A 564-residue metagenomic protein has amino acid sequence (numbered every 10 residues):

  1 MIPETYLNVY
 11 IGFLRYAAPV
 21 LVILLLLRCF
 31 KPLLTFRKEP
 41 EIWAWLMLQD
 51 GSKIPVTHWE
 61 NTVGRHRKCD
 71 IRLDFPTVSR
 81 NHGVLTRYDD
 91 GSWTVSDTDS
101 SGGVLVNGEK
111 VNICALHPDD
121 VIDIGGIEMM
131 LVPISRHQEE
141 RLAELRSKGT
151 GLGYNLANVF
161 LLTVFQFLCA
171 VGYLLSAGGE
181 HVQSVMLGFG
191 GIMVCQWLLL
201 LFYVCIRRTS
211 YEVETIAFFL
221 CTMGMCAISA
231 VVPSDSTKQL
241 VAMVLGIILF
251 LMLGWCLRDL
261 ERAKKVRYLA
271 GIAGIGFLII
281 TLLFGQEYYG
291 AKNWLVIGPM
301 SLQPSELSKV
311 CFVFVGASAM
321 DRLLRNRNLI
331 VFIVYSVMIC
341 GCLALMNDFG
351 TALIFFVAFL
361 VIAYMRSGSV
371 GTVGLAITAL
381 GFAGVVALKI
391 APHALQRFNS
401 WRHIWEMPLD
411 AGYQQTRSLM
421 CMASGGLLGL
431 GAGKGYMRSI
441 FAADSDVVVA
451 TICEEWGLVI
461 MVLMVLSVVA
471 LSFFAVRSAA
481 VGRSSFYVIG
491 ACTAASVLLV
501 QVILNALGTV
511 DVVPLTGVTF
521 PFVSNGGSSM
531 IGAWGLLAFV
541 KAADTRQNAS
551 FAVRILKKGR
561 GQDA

Functional and structural regions predicted by a protein language model:
M1-F75, D89, H137-R146: Intrinsically disordered, low-complexity acidic Ser/Thr-rich regulatory segments
E4, L105-G151: C-terminal boundary/linker segments immediately following FHA domains
P19, G190-C195, V244-G246, E454-A475: Hydrophobic alpha-helical transmembrane segments
P55-I127: Forkhead-associated
N158-G191, Q196-M346, S496, A506-P521 (+3 more regions): Membrane-helix boundary/helix-loop-helix interface segments in multi-pass membrane proteins
Y288, K292-W294, S301, G374-M464 (+1 more regions): Hydrophobic, glycine- and aromatic-enriched re-entrant/interface helices and adjoining loop segments
N326-L345, F349-K389: Hydrophobic alpha-helical segments of polytopic membrane proteins
V459-V502: Hydrophobic transmembrane alpha-helices and their immediate junctions
